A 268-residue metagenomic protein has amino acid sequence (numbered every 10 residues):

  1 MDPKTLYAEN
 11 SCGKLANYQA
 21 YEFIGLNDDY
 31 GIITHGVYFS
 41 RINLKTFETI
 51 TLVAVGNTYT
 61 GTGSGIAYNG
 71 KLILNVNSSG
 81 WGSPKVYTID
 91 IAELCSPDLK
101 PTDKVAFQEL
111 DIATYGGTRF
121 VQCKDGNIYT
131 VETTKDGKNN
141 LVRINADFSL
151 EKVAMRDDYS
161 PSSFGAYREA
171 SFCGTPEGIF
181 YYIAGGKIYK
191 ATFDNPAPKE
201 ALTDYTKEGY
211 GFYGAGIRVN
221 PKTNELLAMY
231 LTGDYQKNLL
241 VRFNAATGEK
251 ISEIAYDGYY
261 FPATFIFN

Functional and structural regions predicted by a protein language model:
M1, F39-R41, P84-A92, F120 (+4 more regions): Hydrophobic beta-strand positions in blades of beta-propellers and related beta-sheet-rich domains
D2-K14, I50-G56, P97-D111, E151-D158 (+2 more regions): Beta-propeller fold detector
D2-K4, N43-F47, D90-C95, I144-S149 (+2 more regions): Short loop/turn segments that connect beta-strands within beta-propeller blades
K14-D28, N57-G70, N75, A106-K124 (+3 more regions): Repeated scaffold domains used in trafficking and secretory/extracellular systems, primarily beta-propellers
Y30-I33, I73-N75, I128-T130, I179-Y182 (+1 more regions): Conserved beta-propeller blade signature
Y38, N77-S83, T133-K138, K187 (+1 more regions): Short glycine/acidic-enriched loop and turn motifs that connect beta-strands
M155-L239: Intrinsically disordered, low-complexity segments enriched in Gly and acidic/Ser/Thr residues that form flexible
Y235-N268: Blade-level signature of beta-propeller repeat domains, shared across WD40, Kelch, NHL, RCC1 and BNR/Asp-box propellers
